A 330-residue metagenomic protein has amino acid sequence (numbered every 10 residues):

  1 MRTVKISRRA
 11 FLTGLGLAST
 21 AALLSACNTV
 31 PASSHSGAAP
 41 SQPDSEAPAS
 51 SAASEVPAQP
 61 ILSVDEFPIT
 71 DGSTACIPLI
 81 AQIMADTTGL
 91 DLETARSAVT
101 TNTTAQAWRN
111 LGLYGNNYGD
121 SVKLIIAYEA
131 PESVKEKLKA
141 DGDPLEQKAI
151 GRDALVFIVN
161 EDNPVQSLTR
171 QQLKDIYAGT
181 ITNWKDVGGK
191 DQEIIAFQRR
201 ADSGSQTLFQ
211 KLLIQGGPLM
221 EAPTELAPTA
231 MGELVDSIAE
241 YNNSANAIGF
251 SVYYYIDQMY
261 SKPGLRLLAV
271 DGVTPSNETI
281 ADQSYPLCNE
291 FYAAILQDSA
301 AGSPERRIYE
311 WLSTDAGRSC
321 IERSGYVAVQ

Functional and structural regions predicted by a protein language model:
M1-I6, A10-A26: N-terminal secretory signal peptides
S7-R9, S33, M259: Compositionally biased, intrinsically disordered low-complexity segments
N28-S36: Bacterial lipoprotein signal-peptidase II cleavage site
G37-Q330: Exported/periplasmic ABC-transporter solute-binding proteins
